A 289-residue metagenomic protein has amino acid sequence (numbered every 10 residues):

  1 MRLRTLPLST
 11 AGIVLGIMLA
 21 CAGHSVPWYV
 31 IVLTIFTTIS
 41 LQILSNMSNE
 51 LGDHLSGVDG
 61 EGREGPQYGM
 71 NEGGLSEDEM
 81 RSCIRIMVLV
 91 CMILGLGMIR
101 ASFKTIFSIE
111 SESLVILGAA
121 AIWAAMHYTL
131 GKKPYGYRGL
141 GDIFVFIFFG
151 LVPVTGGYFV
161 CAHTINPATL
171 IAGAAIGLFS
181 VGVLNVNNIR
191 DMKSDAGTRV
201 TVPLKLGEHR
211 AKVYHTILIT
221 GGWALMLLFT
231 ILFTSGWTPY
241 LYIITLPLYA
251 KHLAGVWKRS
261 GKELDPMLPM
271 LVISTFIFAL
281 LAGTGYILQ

Functional and structural regions predicted by a protein language model:
M1-Y29, L33, K132-K133, R138 (+1 more regions): Topogenic membrane-insertion module of multi-pass membrane proteins
T10-G16, I143-G157, L204-E208, P269-A282: Small-residue-rich segments of transmembrane alpha-helices in multi-pass membrane proteins, especially helix faces
L15, H24-L51, S113-M126, P167-V186: Membrane-embedded alpha-helical segments that form the functional core of polytopic membrane enzymes, especially those
L15-F36, I93-S113, P153-A174, A224-T238 (+1 more regions): Helix-coil boundary and interhelical linker segments in multi-pass alpha-helical membrane proteins
S40-G65, V181-P203: Acidic (Asp/Glu-rich) catalytic motifs at the cytosolic membrane interface
G62-F103, P203-T234, I273: Multi-pass membrane catalytic core of lipid/isoprenoid biosynthesis enzymes
P66-P167: Intramembrane alpha-helical segments
M126, R138, A250-F278: Interfacial loop-to-transmembrane junctions
